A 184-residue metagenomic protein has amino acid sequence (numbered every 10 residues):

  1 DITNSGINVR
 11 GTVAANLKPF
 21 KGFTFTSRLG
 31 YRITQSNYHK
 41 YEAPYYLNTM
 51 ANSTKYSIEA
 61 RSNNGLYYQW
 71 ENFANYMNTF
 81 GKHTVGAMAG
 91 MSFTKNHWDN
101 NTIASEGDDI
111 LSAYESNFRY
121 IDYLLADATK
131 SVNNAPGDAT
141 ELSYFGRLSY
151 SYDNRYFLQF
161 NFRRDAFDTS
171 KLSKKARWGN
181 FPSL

Functional and structural regions predicted by a protein language model:
D1, K40-Y56, D99-S131: Surface-exposed loop/turn segments flanking beta-strands in extracellular/periplasmic regions
G6-F80, T84, A139-L184: Surface-exposed extracellular loop regions of Gram-negative outer-membrane beta-barrel proteins
R32, M91-D99, D165: Short, internal active-site loops enriched in acidic
S92-N96, D127-T129, N133, A139-E141: Active-site lining segments of carbohydrate-active enzymes
